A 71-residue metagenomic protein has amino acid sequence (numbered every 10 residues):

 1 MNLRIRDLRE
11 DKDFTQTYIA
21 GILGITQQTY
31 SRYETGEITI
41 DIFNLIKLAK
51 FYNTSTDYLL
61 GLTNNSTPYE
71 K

Functional and structural regions predicted by a protein language model:
M1-D11: A short, Lys/Arg-rich alpha-helix, primarily the initiator
L8, I22, Y33, L62: Residues in the recognition helix of alpha-helical DNA-binding motifs
E10, G21, K50: Alpha-helical residues within the helix-turn-helix
D11, L60-K71: Short, charged recognition helix plus adjacent turn of helix-turn-helix-like nucleic-acid-binding domains
D13-R32: Short alpha-helical DNA-recognition segment
F43-Y58: DNA major-groove recognition helix of helix-turn-helix/homeodomain DNA-binding modules
